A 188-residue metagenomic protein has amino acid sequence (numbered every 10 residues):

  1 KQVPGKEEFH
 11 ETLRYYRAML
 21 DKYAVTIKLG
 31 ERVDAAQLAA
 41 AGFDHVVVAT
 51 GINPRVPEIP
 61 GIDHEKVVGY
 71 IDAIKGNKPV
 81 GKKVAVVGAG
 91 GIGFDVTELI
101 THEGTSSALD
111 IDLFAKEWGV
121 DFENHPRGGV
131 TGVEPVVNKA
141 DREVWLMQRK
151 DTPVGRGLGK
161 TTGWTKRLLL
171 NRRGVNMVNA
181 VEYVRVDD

Functional and structural regions predicted by a protein language model:
K1-F43, G155-V181: N-terminal Rossmann-like dinucleotide/flavin-binding domain of flavoprotein oxidoreductases that bind FAD/FMN
K28-G42, A49-I59, D63, I71-L158 (+2 more regions): Rossmann-like dinucleotide/flavin-binding elements
